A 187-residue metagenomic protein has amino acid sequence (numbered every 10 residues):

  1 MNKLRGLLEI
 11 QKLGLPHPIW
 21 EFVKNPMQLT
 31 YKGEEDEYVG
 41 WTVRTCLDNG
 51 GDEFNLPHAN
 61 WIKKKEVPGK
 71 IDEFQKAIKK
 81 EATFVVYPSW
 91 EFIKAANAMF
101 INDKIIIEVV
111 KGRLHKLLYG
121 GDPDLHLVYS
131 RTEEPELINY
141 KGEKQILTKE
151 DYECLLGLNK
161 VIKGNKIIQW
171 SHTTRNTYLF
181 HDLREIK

Functional and structural regions predicted by a protein language model:
M1-K187: Nucleotide/phosphate-binding sheet-loop regions of phosphoryl- and nucleotidyl-transfer enzymes
